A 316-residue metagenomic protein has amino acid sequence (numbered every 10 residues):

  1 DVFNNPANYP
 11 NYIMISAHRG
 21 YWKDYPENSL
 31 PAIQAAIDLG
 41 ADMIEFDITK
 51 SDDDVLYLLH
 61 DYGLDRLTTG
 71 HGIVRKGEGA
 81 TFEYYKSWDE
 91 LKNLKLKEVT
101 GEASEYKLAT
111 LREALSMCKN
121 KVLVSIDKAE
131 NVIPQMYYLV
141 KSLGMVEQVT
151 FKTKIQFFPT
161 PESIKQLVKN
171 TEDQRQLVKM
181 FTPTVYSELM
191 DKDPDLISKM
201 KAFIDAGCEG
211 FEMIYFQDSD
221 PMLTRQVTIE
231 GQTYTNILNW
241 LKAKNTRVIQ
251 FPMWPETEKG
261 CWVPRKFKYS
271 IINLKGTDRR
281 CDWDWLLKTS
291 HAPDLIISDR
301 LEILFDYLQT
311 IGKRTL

Functional and structural regions predicted by a protein language model:
D1-L316: Phosphate-group recognition and catalysis centered on beta-loop-alpha active-site segments
